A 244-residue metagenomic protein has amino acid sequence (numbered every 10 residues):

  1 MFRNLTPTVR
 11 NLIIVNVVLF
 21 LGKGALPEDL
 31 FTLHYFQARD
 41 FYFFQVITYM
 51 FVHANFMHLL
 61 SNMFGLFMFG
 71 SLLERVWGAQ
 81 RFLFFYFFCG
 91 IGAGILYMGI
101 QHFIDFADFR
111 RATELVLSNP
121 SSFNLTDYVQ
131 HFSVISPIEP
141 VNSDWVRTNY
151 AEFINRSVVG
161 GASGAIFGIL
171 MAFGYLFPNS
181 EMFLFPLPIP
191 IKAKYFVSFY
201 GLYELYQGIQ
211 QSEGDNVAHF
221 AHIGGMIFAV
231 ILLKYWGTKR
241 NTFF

Functional and structural regions predicted by a protein language model:
M1-F244: A detector for small-residue-rich transmembrane helices and their helix-helix packing motifs
